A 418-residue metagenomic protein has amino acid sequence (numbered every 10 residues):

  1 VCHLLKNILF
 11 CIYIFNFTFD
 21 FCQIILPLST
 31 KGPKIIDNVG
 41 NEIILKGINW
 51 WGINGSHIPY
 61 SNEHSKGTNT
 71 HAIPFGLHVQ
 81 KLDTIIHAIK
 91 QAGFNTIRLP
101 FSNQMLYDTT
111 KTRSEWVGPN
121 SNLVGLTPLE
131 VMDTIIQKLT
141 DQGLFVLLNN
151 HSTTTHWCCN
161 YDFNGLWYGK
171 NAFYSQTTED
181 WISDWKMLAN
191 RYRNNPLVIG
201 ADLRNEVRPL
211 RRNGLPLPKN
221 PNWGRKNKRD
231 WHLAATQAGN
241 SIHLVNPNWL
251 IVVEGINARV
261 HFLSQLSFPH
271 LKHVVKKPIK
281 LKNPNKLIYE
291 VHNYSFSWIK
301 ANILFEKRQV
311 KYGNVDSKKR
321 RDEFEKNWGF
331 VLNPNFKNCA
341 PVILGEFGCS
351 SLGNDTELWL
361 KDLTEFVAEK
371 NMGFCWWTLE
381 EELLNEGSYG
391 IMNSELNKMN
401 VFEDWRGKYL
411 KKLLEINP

Functional and structural regions predicted by a protein language model:
V1-I8: Bacterial N-terminal signal peptides that target proteins for export
F17-T18: N-terminal signal peptide c-region/cleavage motif recognized by signal peptidases
C22-T96, E115, N335: N-terminal carbohydrate-binding accessory modules
N49-S56, T96, S102-L106, S152-T155 (+5 more regions): Solvent-exposed loop/turn segments at secondary-structure junctions within structured extracellular/periplasmic domains
N69-I97, F101, M105-Y107, T112-L203 (+1 more regions): An active-site-proximal structural segment forming one wall of the substrate-binding cleft that immediately precedes
T70-P74, H78, A172-S175, E179-G200 (+4 more regions): Extracellular glycoside hydrolase catalytic/binding regions
N400-P418: Aromatic- and carboxylate-lined catalytic core of secreted/periplasmic carbohydrate-active enzymes
